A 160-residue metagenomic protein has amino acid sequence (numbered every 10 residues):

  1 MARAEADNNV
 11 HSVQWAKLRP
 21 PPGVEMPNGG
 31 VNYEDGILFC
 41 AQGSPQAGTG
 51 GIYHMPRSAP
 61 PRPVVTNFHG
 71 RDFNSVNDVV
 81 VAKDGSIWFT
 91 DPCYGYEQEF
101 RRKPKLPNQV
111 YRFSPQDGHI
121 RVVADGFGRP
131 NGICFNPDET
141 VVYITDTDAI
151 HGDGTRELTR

Functional and structural regions predicted by a protein language model:
M1-R160: Sequence-structural signature of mature extracellular/luminal beta-sheet repeat domains, prominently beta-propellers
